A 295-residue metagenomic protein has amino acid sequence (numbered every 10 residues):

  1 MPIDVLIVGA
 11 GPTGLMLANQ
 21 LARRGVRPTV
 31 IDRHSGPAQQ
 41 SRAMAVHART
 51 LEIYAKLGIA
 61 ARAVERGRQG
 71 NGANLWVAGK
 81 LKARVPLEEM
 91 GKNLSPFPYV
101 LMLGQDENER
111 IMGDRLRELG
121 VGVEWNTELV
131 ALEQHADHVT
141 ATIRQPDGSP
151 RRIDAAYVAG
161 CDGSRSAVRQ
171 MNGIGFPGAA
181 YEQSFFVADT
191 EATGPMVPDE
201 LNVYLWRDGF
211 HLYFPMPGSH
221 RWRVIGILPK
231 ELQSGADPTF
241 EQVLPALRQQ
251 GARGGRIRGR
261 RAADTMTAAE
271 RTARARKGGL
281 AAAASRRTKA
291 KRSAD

Functional and structural regions predicted by a protein language model:
M1-T13: Beta1/beta-strand and adjacent pyrophosphate-binding region of the FAD-binding site in flavoprotein oxidoreductases
I3, D147-Y157: Core beta-strand elements of the Rossmann-like FAD/NAD(P) dinucleotide-binding domain in flavoenzyme oxidoreductases
I7, A18, Y54, E109-M112 (+4 more regions): Conserved structural-core and active-site-/substrate-pathway-adjacent residues in large, well-folded domains of enzymes
A22-R42: Glycine-rich FAD pyrophosphate-binding loop
Q39-L119, E133, L205, M216: Active-site-adjacent segment of FAD-dependent monooxygenases/related oxidoreductases
E65, D114, Y157, C161-Q250: Conserved FAD-binding catalytic core of PHBH/FMO-like flavoproteins
W125-T140: A conserved short coil-to-beta-strand element within the FAD-binding core of flavoproteins
Q249-K291: Basic DNA-binding region of bZIP-type proteins
